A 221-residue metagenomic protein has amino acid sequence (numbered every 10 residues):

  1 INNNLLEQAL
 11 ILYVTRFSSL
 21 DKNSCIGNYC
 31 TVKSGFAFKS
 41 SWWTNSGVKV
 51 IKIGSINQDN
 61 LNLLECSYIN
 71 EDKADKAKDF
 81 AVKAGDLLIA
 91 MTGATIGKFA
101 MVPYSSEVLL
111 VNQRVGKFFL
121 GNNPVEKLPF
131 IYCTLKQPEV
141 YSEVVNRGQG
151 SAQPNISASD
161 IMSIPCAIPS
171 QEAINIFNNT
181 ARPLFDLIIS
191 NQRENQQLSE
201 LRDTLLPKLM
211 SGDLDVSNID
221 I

Functional and structural regions predicted by a protein language model:
I1-F36, S163, A167-V216: Non-catalytic DNA-recognition/assembly elements of restriction-modification systems
G27-S41, G54-D86, V102: Sequence-specific dsDNA recognition surfaces
K39-S46, E65, V145-G148: Short coil/turn segments at secondary-structure boundaries
T44, T92-A94, S170: A generic beta-sheet turn/junction motif
K52, A74-P138, G148-Q153, S157-S159: A short beta-sheet element
V140-E143: Periplasmic-binding protein-like
